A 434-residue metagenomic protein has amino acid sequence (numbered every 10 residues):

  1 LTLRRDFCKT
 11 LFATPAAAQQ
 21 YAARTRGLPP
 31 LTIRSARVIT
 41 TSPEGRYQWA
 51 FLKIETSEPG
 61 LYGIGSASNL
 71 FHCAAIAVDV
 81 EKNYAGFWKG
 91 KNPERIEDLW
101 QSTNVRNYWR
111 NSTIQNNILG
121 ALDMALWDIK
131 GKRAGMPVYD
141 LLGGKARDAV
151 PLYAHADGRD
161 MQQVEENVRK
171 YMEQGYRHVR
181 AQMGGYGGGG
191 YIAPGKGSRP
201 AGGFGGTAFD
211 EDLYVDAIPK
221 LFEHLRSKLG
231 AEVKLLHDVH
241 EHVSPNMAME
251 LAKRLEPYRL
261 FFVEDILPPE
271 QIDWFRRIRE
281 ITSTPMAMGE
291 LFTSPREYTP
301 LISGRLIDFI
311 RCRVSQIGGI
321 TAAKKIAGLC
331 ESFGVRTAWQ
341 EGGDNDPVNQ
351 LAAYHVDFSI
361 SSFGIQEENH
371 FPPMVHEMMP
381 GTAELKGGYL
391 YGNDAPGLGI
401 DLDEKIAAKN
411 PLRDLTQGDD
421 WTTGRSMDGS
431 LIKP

Functional and structural regions predicted by a protein language model:
L1-T14: N-terminal secretory signal peptides and thylakoid transit peptides that target proteins across membranes
Y21-P59, G63-N69, P372-H376, S430-L431: Structured beta-strand/loop patches that form or line metal/cofactor-binding pockets in enzymes
I33, G60, L122, G135 (+7 more regions): Conserved, mostly hydrophobic/aromatic
S57-R133, L431: Metal- or metallocofactor-binding catalytic centers and their adjacent structured scaffolds across diverse enzyme
A75, K82, G86, K91 (+4 more regions): Shared catalytic-loop signature of beta/alpha-barrel
D123-D157, Q174: Glycine-rich, aromatic-flanked loop segments that form ligand/cofactor-binding clefts across common enzyme folds
A149-I281: Metal-dependent enolase-superfamily TIM-barrel catalytic cores that perform enediolate-based chemistry
L398-P434: Extended hydrophobic packing segments that form well-structured cores
